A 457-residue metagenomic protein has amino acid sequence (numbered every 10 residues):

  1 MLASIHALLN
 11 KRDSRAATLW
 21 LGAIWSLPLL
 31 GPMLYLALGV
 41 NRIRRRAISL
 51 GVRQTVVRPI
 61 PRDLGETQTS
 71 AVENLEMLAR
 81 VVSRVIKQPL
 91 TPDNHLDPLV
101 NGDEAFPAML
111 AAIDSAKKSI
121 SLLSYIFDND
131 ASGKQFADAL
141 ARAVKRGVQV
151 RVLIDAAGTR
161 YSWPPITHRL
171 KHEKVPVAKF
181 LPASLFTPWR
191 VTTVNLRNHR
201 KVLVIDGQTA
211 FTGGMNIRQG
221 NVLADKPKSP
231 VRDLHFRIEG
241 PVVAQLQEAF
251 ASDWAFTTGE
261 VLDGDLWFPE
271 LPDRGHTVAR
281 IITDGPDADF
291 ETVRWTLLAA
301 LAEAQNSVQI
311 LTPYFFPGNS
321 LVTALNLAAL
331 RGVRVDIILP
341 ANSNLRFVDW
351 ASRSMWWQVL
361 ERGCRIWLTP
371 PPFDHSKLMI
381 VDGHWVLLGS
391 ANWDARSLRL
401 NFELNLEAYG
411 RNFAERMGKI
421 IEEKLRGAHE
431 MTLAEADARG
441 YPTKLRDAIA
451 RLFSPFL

Functional and structural regions predicted by a protein language model:
M1-W295, A299, E303, A341-S343 (+6 more regions): N-terminal localization/anchoring segments of enzymes in phospholipid and broader phosphate metabolism
H168, A324-A328, S354: Short, solvent-exposed amphipathic alpha-helical segments in soluble enzyme and RNA/protein-processing domains
A304, Y314-D336, P340-A341, L345: Helical hairpin unit composed of two closely spaced alpha helices linked by a short loop
N319-V322, D349-S352, V381-H384, R399-N401: Histidine/acidic-residue-rich catalytic or RNA/ligand-binding cores of hydrolases and nuclease-related proteins
A351, L360-R365: CN hydrolase (nitrilase-like) catalytic-core segments centered on the catalytic cysteine and neighboring Lys/Glu
I366-P370: Active-site donor-binding acidic/aromatic loop of nucleotide-activated sugar and phosphosugar transferases involved
K377: Catalytic-core elements of nucleic-acid end-processing and repair enzymes
